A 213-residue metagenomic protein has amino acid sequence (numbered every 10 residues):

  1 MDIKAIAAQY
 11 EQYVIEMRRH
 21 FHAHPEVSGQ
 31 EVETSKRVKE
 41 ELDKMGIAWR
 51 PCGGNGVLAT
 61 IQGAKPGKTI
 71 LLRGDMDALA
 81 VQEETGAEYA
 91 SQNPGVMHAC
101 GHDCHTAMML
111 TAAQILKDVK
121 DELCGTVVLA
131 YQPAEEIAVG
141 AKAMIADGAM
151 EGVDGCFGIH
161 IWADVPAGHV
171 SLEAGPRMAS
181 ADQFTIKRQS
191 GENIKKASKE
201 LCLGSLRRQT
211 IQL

Functional and structural regions predicted by a protein language model:
D2-H98, D103, A107-L110, Q114-C124: Acidic/His- and Gly-rich active-site-bordering loop/insert found across diverse amide/peptide-bond hydrolases
L79, A87-M97, C104, D121-L213: Histidine/acidic-residue-rich, glycine-tolerant segments that coordinate divalent metal ions
